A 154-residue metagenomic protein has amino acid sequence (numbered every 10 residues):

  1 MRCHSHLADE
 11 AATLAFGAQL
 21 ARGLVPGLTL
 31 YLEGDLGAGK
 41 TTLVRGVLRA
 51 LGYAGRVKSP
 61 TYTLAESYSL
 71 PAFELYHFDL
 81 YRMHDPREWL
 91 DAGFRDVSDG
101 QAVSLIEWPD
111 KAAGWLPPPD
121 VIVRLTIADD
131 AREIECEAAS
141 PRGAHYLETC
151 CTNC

Functional and structural regions predicted by a protein language model:
M1-Q19: N-terminal pre-Walker A segment at the start of P-loop NTPase domains
C3, H84-R87, A92-C154: Short phosphate-coordinating micro-motif centered on Lys-Gly-acidic
L20-G27: Phosphate-binding P-loop
T29-Y31: Short hydrophobic/aromatic beta-strand immediately N-terminal to the Walker A/P-loop
E33-D35: P-loop (Walker A) phosphate-binding loop of NTP-binding proteins
K40: Conserved lysine of the Walker
Y53-Y68: Short beta-strand-centered segment that lines the nucleotide-binding/catalytic pocket of NTP-utilizing
